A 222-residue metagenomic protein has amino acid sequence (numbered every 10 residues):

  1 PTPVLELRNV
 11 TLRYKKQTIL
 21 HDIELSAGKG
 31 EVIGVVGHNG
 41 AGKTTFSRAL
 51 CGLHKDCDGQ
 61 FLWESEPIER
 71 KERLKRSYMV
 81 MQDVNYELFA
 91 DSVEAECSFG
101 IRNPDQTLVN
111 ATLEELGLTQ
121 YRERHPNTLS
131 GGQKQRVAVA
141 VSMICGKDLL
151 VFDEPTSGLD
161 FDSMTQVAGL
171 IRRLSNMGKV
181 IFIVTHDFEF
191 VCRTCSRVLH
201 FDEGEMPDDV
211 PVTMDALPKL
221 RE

Functional and structural regions predicted by a protein language model:
V36-H38: The feature captures the beta-strand-to-loop junction immediately N-terminal to the Walker
C51: Helix-to-loop junction immediately C-terminal to a conserved catalytic motif
Q106-Y121: Conserved ABC ATPase "signature" region
H125-L129, Q133: Conserved ABC ATPase signature
L150-D153: Catalytic Walker B motif of ABC-type/P-loop ATPase nucleotide-binding domains
T185-H186: H-loop/switch region of ABC-family ATPase nucleotide-binding domains
E205-E222: Conserved beta-strand-loop-alpha-helix hinge in the C-terminal portion of ABC ATPase nucleotide-binding domains
